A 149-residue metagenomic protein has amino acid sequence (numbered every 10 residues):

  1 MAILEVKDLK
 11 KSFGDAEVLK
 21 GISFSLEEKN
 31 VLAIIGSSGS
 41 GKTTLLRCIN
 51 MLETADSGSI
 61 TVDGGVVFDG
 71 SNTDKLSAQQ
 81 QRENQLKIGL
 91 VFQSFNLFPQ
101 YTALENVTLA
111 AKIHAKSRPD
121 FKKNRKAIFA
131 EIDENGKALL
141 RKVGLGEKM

Functional and structural regions predicted by a protein language model:
A16-E17, R82, E147: Short coil-to-beta microelement around the adenine-binding A-loop and adjacent beta1/P-loop entry of ABC ATPase
A33, R82-F95: ABC nucleotide-binding domain signature
I35-S37: The feature captures the beta-strand-to-loop junction immediately N-terminal to the Walker
N50: Helix-to-loop junction immediately C-terminal to a conserved catalytic motif
D56-S59, D63-G64: Conserved coupling/switch loops of ABC nucleotide-binding domains, chiefly the family-specific signature
G65-S71, T108, K112-K148: Conserved ABC ATPase "signature" region
